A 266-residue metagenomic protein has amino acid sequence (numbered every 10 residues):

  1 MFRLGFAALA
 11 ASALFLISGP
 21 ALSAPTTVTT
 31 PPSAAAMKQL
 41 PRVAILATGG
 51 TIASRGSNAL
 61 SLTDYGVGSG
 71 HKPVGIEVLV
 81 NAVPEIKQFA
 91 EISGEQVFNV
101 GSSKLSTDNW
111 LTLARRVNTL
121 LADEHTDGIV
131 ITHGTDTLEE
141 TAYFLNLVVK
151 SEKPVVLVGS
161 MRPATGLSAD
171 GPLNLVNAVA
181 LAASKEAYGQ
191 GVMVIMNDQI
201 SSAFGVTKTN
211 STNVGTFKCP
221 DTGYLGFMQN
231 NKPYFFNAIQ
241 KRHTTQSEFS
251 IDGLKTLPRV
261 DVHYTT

Functional and structural regions predicted by a protein language model:
M1-L9: Bacterial N-terminal signal peptides that target proteins for export
A10-A11, A21-L22: Cleavable N-terminal signal peptides
A24-L120: ATP/NTP phosphate-donor binding region
L40, L46, G56, G75 (+2 more regions): Accessory alpha-helical/coil subdomains and C-terminal extensions that flank or cap enzyme catalytic cores
L46-T48, I131-H133, V156-G159, M193-N197 (+1 more regions): Short beta-strand segments
I131-K153: Short Gly/Thr/Asp-enriched flexible loops that form oxyanion-binding sites at enzyme active sites
V158-N231: Internal gly/pro-rich beta-alpha loop/helix module that stabilizes soluble enzyme cofactors or their anionic handles
